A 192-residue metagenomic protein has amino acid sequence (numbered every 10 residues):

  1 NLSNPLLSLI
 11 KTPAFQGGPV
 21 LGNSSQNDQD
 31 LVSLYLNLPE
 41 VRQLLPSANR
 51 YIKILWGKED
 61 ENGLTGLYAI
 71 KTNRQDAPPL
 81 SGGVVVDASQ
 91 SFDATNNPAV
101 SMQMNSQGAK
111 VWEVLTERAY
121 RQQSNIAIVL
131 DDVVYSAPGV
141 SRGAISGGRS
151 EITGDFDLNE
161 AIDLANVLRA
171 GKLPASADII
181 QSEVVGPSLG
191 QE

Functional and structural regions predicted by a protein language model:
N1-V140: Non-transmembrane, solvent-exposed regions of membrane trafficking/translocation machinery
V100, G148-F156: A generic structural motif
M104-S106, F156, Q181: A mature extracytoplasmic/lumenal domain signature
A109-W112, D157, A161: Generic alpha-helical secondary structure
S124, G147-G148, L173: Short glycine-/polar-rich loops that comprise or flank the Walker A/P-loop and associated switch/sensor motifs
Y135, G147, V184: Residue-level signal for pocket-adjacent positions within structured domains
S141-I145: A short acidic/small-residue loop/turn micro-motif
N159-E192: Juxtamembrane "pre-transmembrane" interface segments
